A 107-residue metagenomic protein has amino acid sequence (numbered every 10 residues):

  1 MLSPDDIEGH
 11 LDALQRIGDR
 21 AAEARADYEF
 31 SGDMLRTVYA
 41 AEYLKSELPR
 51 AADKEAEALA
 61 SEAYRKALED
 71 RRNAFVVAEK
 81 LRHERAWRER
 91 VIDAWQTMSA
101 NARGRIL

Functional and structural regions predicted by a protein language model:
M1-D19: Short, charge-rich amphipathic alpha-helices with coiled-coil/heptad character
L2, I106-L107: Terminal, low-complexity, charged helical segments
D12, A58-L59, D93, A100: Short amphipathic alpha-helical "recognition" segments used for binding
I17-R20, A41, S61, R105: Surface-exposed polar/charged interaction patches
A24-A56: Extended alpha-helical coiled-coil "stalk/arm" regions that act as elongated linkers or oligomerization scaffolds
R25-Y28, G32, R36, E69-A102: Long amphipathic alpha-helical coiled-coil segments
L48-V77: Short, glycine/alanine-rich amphipathic alpha-helical segment that often forms an alpha-turn-alpha hairpin
